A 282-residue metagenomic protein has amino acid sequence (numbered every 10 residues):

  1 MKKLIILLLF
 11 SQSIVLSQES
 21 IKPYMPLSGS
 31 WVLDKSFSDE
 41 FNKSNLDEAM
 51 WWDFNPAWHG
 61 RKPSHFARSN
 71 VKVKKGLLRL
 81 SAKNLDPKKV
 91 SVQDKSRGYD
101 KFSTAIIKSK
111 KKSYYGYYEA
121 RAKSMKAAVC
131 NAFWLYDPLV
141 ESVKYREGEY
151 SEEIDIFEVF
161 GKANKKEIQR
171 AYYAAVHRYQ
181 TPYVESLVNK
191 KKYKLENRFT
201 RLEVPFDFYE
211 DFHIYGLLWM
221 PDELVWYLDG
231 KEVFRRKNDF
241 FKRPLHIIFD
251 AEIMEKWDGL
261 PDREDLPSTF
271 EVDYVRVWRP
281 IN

Functional and structural regions predicted by a protein language model:
K2-K3, D34: Alpha-helix initiation and N-capping motif
K3-S13: Sec-dependent N-terminal signal peptides
Q18-N282: GH16 jelly-roll
